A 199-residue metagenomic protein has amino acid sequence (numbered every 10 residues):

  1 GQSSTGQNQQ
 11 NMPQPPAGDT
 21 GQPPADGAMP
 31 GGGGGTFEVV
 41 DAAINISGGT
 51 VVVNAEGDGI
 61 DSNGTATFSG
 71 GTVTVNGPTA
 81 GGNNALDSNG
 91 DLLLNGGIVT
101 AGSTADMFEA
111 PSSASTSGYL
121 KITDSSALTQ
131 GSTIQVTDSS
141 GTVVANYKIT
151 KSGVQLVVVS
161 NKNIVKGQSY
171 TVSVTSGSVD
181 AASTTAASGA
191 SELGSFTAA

Functional and structural regions predicted by a protein language model:
G1-A199: A composition-driven surface/loop motif
